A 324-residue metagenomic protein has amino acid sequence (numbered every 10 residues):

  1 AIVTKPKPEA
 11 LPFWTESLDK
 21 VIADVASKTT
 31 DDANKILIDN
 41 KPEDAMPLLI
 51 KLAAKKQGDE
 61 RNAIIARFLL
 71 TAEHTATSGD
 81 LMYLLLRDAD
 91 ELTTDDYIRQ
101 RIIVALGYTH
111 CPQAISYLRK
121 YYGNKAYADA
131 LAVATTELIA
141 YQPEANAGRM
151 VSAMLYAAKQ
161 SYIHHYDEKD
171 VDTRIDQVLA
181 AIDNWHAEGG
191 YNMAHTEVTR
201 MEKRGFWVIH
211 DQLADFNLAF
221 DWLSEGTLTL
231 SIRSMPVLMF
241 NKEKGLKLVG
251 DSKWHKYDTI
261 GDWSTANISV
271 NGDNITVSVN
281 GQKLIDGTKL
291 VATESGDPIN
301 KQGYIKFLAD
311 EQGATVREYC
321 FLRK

Functional and structural regions predicted by a protein language model:
A1-P12, K20, T29-P42, K51-A54 (+6 more regions): Structural detector for internal amphipathic alpha-helices that build alpha-solenoid repeat scaffolds
W14-I22, L48-I50, L81-A89, Y117-R119 (+1 more regions): Buried hydrophobic core positions in alpha-solenoid tandem helical repeats
S17-V25, Y191-T196: Disulfide-bonded cysteine-rich modules in secreted/extracellular proteins, activating on the conserved Cys frameworks
D24, L92, S161-H165: Helix-loop junctions that connect tandem helical modules in alpha-solenoid scaffolds
D59-T77, Q142-A145, M193, D221-S224 (+2 more regions): Mid-chain, structured segments of secreted extracytoplasmic proteins
T71, N124-A128, V133-E137, K244-G245 (+2 more regions): Beta-propeller blade termini and top-face loops
T173, A180-K324: Carbohydrate-interacting regions of secretory-pathway proteins
